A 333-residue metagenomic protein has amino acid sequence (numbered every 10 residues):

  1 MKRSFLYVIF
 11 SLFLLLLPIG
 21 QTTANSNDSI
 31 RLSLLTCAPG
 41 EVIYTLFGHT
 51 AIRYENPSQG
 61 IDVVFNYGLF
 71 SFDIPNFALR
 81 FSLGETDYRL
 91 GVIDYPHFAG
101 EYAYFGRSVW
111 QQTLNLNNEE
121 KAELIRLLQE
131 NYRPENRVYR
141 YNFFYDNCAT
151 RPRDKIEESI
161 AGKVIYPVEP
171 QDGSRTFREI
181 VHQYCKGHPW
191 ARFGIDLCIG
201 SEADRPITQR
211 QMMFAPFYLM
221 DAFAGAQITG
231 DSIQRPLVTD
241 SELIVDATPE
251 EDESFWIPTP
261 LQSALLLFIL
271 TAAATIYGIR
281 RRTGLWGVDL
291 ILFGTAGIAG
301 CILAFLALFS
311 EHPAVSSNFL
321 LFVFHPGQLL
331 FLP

Functional and structural regions predicted by a protein language model:
M1, I19-T22: Generic low-complexity segments that are intrinsically disordered, proline-rich and/or Lys/Arg-biased
M1-Y7: Positively charged n-region of N-terminal signal peptides that target proteins for export
Y7-P18: Bacterial N-terminal signal peptides
L14, N142, V323-F324, F331: Generic ordered-secondary-structure signal
P18-I19, T150: A generic alpha-helix surface/boundary motif
Q21-S82, L237-T239, L243-S310, V315 (+3 more regions): N-terminal accessory segments that precede or flank the first globular/catalytic domain
N25-E251: Soluble extramembrane regions of membrane proteins in the secretory/endomembrane system
N147, L320-L321: Residue-level signal for short amphipathic helical patches enriched in basic/charged and nearby hydrophobic residues
